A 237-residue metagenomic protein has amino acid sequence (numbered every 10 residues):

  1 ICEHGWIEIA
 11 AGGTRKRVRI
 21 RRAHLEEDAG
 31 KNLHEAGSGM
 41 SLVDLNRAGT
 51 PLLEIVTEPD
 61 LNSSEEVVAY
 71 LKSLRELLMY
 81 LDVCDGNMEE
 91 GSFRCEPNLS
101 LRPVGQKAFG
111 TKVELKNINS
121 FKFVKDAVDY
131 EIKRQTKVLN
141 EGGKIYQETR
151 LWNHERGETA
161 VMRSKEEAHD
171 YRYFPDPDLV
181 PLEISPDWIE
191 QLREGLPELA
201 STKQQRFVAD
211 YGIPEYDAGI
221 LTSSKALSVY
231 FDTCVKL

Functional and structural regions predicted by a protein language model:
I1-E198, A209, E215, L237: Basic, nucleic-acid-interacting segments
E198-S223, V229-C234: Long, charged low-complexity interaction segments
